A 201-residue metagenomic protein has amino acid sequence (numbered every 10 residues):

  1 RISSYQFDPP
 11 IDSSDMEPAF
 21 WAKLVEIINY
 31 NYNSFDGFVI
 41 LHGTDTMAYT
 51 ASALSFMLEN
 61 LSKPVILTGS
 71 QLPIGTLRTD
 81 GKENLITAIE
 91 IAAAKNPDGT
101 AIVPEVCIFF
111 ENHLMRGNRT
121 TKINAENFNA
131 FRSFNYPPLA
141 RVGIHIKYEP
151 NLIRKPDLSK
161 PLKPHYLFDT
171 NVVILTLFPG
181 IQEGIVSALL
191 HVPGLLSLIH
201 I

Functional and structural regions predicted by a protein language model:
R1, R116-L195: Accessory alpha-helical/coil subdomains and C-terminal extensions that flank or cap enzyme catalytic cores
R1-N29: ATP/NTP phosphate-donor binding region
D36-G37, G194-L196: Structural motif
G37, S62-I66, E105: Proline-centered loop/turn at the N-terminus of a beta-strand
I40, I66-L67, S197: Structural recognition of the beta-strand scaffold that forms the well-ordered cores of secreted hydrolase catalytic
I40-K63: Short Gly/Thr/Asp-enriched flexible loops that form oxyanion-binding sites at enzyme active sites
L67-I144: Internal gly/pro-rich beta-alpha loop/helix module that stabilizes soluble enzyme cofactors or their anionic handles
I199-I201: Conserved small/polar residues in nucleotide/adenosyl-binding loops
